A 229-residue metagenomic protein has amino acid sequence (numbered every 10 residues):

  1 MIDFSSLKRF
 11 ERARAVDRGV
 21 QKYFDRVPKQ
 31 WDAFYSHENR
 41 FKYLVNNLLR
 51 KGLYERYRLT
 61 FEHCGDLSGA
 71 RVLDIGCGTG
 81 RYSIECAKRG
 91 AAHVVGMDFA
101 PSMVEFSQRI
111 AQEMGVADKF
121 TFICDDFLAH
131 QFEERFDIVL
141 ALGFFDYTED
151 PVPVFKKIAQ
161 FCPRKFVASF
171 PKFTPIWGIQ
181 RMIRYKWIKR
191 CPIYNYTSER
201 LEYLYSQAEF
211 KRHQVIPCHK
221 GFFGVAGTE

Functional and structural regions predicted by a protein language model:
I2-C64: Conserved class I S-adenosyl-L-methionine
R81-V116: Class I SAM-dependent methyltransferase SAM/SAH-binding core
V116-F127: Conserved SAM-binding strand-loop segment of SAM-dependent methyltransferases
I138-E149: A short SAM/SAH-binding and catalytic strip from SAM-dependent methyltransferases
V152-R164: A short glycine-rich, Lys/Arg-flanked "PGG" loop and its adjoining helix->strand segment in the class I
P163-P171: Conserved beta-strand signature within the Rossmann-like core of class I S-adenosyl-L-methionine
F173-P192: Short, glycine-/aromatic-enriched active-site segment of Class I SAM-dependent methyltransferases
P192-A208: Short alpha-helix
